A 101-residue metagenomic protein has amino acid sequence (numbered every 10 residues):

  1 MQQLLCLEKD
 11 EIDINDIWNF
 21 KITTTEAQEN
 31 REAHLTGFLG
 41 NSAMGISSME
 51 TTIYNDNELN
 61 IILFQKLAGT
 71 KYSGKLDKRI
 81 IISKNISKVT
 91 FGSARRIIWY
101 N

Functional and structural regions predicted by a protein language model:
M1-E32: Transition segment at domain starts
M1-L4, I97-N101: Extracellular, surface-exposed passenger/stalk and repeat segments of large secreted bacterial proteins
Q2, D10-I12, T36, M49 (+1 more regions): Homeobox/homeodomain signature
I14-N19, I46-M49, I86: A broad structural signal for short, well-ordered beta-strand segments within beta-sheet-rich domains
I22-S73: Mature extracytoplasmic domains of secretory-pathway proteins
G74-K78: Short strand-edge motifs at loop-to-beta-strand transitions and within beta-strands of extracellular beta-rich domains
R79-Y100: Short, exposed beta-strand-loop hairpins at the edges of beta-sheets in extracellular/periplasmic proteins
